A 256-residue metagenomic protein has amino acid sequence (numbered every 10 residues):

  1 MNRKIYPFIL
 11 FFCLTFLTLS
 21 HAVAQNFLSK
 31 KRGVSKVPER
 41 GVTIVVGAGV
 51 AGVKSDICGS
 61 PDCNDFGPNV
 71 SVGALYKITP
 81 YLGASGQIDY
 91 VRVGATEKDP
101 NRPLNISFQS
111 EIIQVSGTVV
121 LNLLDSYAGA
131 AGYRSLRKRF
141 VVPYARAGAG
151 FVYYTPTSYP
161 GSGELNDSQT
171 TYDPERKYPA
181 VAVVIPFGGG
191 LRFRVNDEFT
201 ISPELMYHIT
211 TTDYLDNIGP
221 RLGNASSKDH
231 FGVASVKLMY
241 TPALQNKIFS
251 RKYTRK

Functional and structural regions predicted by a protein language model:
A24-L75, M239-Q245: Short glycine/proline- and aromatic-enriched beta-strand/turn motifs that initiate or cap beta-hairpins
S35, P61, V93-V115, Y154-V181 (+1 more regions): Extracellular/periplasm-exposed beta-strand and loop segments of Gram-negative cell-envelope proteins, dominated by
E39, T79-Y81, L124-S126, K138 (+2 more regions): Outer-membrane beta-barrel channels and translocator barrels
R40, N64-P68, E111-V115, R139-V141 (+2 more regions): Residues that define the transmembrane beta-barrel architecture of outer-membrane proteins
V46-V50, V72-Y76, G117-L121, A147-F151 (+3 more regions): Residues on the lipid-exposed face of transmembrane beta-strands in outer-membrane beta-barrel proteins
A51-S55, V91-A95, L124, G150-P156 (+2 more regions): Structural signature of outer-membrane beta-barrel domains
L82, G86-G163: Gram-negative (and chloroplast) outer-membrane scaffold detector with strong preference for beta-barrel transmembrane
N196-K256: Predominantly the C-terminal beta-signal and adjacent terminal strand-loop region of outer-membrane beta-barrel
